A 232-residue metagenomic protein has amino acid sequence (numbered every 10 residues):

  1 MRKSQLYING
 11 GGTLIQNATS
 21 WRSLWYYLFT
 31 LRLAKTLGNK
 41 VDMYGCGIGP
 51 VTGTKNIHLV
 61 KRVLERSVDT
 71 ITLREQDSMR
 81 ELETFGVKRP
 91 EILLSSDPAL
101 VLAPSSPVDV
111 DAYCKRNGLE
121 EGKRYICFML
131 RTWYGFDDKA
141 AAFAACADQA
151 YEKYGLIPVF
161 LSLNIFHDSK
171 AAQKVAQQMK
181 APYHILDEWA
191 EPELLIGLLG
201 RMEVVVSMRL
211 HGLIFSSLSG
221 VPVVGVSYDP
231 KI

Functional and structural regions predicted by a protein language model:
M1-I232: Active-site anion-handling motifs in enzyme catalytic cores
